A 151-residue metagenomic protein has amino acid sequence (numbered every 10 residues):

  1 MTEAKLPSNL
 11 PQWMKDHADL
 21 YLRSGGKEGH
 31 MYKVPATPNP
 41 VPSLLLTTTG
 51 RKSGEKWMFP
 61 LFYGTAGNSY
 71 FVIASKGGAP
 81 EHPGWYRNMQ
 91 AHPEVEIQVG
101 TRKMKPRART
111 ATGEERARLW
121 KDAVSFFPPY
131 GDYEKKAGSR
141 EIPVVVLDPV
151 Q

Functional and structural regions predicted by a protein language model:
M1-T37: Extreme N-terminal tail/first-helix region
A4-S8, S75-Y130, K135-E141, P149-Q151: Short, structured beta-strand-loop surface elements
T37-P40, E141: A short, polar/charged loop/turn motif at coil->beta-strand junctions and beta-hairpin connectors
P40-G77: Short beta-strand segments
L44, P143-V145: Short beta-strand micro-motifs in enzyme catalytic cores
T48, T65, V99, L147-P149: Hydrophobic side chains in beta-strands
